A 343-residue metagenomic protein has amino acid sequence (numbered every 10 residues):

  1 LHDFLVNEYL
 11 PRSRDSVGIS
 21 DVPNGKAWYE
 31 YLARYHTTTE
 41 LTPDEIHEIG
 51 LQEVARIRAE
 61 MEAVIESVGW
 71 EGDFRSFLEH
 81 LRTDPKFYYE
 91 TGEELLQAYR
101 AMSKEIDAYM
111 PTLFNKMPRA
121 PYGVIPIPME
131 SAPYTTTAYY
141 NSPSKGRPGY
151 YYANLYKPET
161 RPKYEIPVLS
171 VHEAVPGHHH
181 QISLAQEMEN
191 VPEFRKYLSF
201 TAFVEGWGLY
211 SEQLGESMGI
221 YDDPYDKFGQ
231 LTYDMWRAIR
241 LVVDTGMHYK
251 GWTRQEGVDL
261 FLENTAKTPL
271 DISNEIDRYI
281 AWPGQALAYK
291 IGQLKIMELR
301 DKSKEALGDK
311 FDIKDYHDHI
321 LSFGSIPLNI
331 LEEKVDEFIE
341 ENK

Functional and structural regions predicted by a protein language model:
L1-K343: N-terminal maturation segment of proteins
